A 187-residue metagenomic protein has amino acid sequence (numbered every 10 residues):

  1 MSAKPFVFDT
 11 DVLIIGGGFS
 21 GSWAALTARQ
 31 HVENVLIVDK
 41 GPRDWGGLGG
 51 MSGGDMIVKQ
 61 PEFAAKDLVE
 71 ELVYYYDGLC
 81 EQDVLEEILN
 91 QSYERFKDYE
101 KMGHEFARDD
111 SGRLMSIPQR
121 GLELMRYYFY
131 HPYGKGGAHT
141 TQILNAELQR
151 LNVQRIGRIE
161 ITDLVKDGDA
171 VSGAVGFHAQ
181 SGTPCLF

Functional and structural regions predicted by a protein language model:
M1-D9, F19, Q154: N-terminal charge/polar-biased segments
A3-K4, K40-Q180: Conserved N-terminal/central alpha/beta ligand/cofactor-binding core
F6-T10, Q180-F187: Core beta-strand elements of the Rossmann-like FAD/NAD(P) dinucleotide-binding domain in flavoenzyme oxidoreductases
D11-I37: N-terminal Rossmann-like FAD-binding beta1-loop-alpha1 element of flavoenzymes
G17-G18, Y133, T183-C185: Alpha-helix N-cap/helix-initiation motif
F19, V175, F187: Mobile, glycine-rich extracellular loop/lid and propeptide segments that shape or gate substrate/ligand access
S22, Y93, A138, L186-F187: Conserved structured core elements
